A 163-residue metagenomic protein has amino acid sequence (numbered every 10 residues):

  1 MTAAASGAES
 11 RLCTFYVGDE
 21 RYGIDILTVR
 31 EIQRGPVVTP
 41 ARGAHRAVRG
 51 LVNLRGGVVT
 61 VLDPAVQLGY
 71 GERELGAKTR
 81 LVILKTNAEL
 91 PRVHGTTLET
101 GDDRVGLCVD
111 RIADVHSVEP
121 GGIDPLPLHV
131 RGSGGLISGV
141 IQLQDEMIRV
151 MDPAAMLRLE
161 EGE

Functional and structural regions predicted by a protein language model:
M1-E163: An acidic, low-aromatic, low-complexity terminal/linker signal
